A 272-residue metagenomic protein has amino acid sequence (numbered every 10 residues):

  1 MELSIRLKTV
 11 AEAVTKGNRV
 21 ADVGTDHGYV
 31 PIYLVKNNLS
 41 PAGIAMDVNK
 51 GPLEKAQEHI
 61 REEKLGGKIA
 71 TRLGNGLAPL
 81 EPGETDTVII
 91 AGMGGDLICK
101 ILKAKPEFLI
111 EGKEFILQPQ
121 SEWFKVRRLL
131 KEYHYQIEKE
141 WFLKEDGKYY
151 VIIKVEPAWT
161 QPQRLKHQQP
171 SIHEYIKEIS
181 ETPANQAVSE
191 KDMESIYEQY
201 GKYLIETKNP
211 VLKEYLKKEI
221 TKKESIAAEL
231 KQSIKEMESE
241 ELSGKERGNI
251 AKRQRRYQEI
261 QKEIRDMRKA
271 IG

Functional and structural regions predicted by a protein language model:
M1-N18, I32: S-adenosyl-L-methionine
G17-D26: Conserved class I S-adenosyl-L-methionine
H27-S40: Conserved SAM-binding loop of SAM-dependent methyltransferases across substrates and taxa, primarily the Class I
A42-D47: Conserved SAM-binding motif I beta-strand of class I
K50-G83: S-adenosyl-L-methionine
E84-G92: Short SAM/SAH-binding signature in class I
K105-E156: C-terminal substrate-binding/active-site "lid" region of AdoMet-derived donor-dependent transferases
A158, K166-G272: An accessory alpha-helical subdomain
